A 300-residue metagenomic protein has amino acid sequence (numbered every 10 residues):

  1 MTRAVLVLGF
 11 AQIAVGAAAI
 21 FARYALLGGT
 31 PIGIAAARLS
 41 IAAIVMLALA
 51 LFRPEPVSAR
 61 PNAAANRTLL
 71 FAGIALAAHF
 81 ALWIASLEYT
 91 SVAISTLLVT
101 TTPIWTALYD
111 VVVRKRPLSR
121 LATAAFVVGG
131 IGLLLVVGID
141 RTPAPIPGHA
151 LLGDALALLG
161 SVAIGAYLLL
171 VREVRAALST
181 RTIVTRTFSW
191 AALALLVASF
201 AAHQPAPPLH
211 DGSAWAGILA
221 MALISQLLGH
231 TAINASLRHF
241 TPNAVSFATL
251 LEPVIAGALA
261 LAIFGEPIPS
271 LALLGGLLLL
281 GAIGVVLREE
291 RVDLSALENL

Functional and structural regions predicted by a protein language model:
M1-A37, A42, I74, L82 (+4 more regions): Glycine-/small-residue-enriched transmembrane alpha-helix faces in small-molecule transporters and effluxers
M1-A4, G28-A36, R60-A65, T123 (+3 more regions): Juxtamembrane helix-entry segments on the extracytoplasmic side of multipass membrane proteins
R3, A37, S95-T101, L170-L193 (+1 more regions): Helix-helix packing/entry segments at the starts of transmembrane helices
A14-A19, P54-I94, L98-V99, L135 (+1 more regions): Specific transmembrane alpha-helical segments of multi-pass solute transporters/efflux pumps, especially DMT/EamA
L39, G138-I139, A214-A216, L250-L300: C-terminal-most transmembrane helix of multi-pass membrane proteins
V45-P54, T102-V127, V254-L274: C-terminal transmembrane-helix exit sites in multi-pass transporters
M46, L118-D140, I164, L195 (+2 more regions): Hydrophobic transmembrane alpha-helices of multi-pass small-molecule transport proteins
M46, T106-V112, F126, P143-H203 (+3 more regions): Transmembrane alpha-helical segments that form core, pore/gating elements of small-molecule transporters/exporters
